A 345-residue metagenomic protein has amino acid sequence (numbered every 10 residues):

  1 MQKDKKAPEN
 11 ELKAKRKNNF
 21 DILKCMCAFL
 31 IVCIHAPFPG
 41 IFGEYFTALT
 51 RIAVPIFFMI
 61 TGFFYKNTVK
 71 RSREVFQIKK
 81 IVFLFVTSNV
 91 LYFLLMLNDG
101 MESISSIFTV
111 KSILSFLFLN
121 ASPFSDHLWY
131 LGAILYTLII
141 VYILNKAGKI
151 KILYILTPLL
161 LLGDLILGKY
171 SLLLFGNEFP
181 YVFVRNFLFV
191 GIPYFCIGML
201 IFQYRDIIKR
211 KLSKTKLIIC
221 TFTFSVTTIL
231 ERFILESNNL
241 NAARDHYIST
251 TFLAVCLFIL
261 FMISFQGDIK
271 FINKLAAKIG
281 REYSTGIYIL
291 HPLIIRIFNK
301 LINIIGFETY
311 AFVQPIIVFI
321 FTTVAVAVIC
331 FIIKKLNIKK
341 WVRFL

Functional and structural regions predicted by a protein language model:
M1-Y170, T215, Y283, I304-L345: Membrane-cytosol interface segments of multi-pass membrane proteins, especially ER/Golgi lipid-handling enzymes
A36-G40, T68-R71, Y204-I208, F233-S237: Transmembrane helix-loop junctions in multi-pass membrane proteins
F42-V54, L117-G132, Y170-Y194, L230-C256 (+1 more regions): Interfacial loop-to-helix transition and helix-capping segments at the boundaries of transmembrane helices
T61-V75, W129, F183-V184, Y247-C256 (+1 more regions): Cytoplasmic juxtamembrane interface segments
Y65-S72, L174-F179, S237-N239, D268-F271: A cytosolic-side transmembrane-helix exit/cap motif
L135-S171, L188-D206, K216-I234, S249-F265 (+1 more regions): Hydrophobic transmembrane helix bundles of membrane-integrated enzymes that assemble and modify cell-envelope
I208-K278, Y283, L293, L301-I302 (+1 more regions): Alpha-helical transmembrane segments and terminal signal-anchor/GPI-anchor hydrophobic tails, characterized by long
